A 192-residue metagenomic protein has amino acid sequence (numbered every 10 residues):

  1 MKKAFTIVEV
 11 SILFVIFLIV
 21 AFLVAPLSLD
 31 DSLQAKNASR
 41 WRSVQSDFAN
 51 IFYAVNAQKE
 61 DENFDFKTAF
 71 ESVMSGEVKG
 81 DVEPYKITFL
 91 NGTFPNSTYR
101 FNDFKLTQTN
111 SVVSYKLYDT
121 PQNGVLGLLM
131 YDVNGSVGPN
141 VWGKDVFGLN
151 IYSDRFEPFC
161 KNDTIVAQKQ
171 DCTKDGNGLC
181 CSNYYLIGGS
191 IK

Functional and structural regions predicted by a protein language model:
M1, T6, D30-S32, D65 (+3 more regions): Serine/threonine-rich low-complexity intrinsically disordered regions
K2-L33: N-terminal single-pass transmembrane signal-anchor helix
A25-F48, F52: Aliphatic-rich helix starts adjacent to a transmembrane/signal segment
R42, Q58, V146-G148: General N-terminal targeting signals
A49-T68: Alpha-helix exit/C-cap motif
T68-K192: Intrinsically disordered, low-complexity regions enriched in Pro/Ser/Thr/Gly and acidic residues
